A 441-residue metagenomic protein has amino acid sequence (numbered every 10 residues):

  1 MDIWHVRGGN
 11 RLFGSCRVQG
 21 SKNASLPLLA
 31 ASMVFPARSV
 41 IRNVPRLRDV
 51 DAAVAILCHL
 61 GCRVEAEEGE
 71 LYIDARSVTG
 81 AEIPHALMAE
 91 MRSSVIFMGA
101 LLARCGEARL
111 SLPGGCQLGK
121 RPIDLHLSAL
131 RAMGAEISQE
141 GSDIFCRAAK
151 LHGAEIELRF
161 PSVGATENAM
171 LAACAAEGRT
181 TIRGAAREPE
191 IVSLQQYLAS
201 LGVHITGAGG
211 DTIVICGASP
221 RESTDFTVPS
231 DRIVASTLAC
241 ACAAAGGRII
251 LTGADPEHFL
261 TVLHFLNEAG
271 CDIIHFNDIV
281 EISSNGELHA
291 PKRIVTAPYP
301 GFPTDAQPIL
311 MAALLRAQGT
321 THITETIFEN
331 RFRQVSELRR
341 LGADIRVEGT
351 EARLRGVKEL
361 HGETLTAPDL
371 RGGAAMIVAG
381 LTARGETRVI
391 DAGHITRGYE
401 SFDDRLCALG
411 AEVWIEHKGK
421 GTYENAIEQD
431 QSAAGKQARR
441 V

Functional and structural regions predicted by a protein language model:
M1-V441: Short, structured segments at the rim of ligand-binding sites
